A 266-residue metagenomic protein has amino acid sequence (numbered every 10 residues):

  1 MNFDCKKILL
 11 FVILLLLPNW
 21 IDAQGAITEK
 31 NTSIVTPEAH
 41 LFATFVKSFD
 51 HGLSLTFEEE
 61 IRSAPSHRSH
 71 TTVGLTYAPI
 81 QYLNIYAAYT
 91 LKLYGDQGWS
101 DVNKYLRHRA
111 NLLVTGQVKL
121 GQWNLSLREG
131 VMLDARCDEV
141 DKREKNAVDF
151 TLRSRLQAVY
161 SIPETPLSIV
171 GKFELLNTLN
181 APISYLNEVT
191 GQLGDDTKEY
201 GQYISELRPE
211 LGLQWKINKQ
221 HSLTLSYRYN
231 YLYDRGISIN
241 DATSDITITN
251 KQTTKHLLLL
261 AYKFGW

Functional and structural regions predicted by a protein language model:
Q24-T32, E60-A64, W99-K104, D141-A147 (+2 more regions): Outer-membrane beta-barrel domain signature
G25-N31, F49-S69, I85-S100, R128-A135 (+2 more regions): Transmembrane beta-strand segments that form the barrel wall of outer-membrane beta-barrel proteins
S33-L41, H67-T71, L106-A110, N146-L152 (+2 more regions): Residues that define the transmembrane beta-barrel architecture of outer-membrane proteins
P37, L41, F45, E59-S63 (+6 more regions): Transmembrane beta-strands of outer-membrane beta-barrel pores
P37-K47, V73-Y77, L112-V118, V131 (+4 more regions): Residues on the lipid-exposed face of transmembrane beta-strands in outer-membrane beta-barrel proteins
S48-L55, Y82-A87, G121-L125, E164-I169 (+1 more regions): Repeated loop/turn-to-beta-strand initiation elements of outer-membrane beta-barrel proteins
H67-W123: Hydrophobic/aromatic-rich structural module bridging two neighboring secondary-structure elements via a short loop
M132-S244, T249, T253, K263-W266: Outer-membrane beta-barrel transmembrane domain signature
